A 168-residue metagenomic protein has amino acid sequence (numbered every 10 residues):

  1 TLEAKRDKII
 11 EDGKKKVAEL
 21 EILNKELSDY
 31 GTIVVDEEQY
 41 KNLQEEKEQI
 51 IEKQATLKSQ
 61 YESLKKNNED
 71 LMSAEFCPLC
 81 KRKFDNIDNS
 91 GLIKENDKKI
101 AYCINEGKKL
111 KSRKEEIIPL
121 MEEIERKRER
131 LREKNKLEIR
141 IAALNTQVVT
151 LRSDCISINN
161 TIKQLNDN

Functional and structural regions predicted by a protein language model:
T1-N168: Long, charged/polar-rich coiled-coil alpha-helical scaffolds that serve as structural arms in large macromolecular
